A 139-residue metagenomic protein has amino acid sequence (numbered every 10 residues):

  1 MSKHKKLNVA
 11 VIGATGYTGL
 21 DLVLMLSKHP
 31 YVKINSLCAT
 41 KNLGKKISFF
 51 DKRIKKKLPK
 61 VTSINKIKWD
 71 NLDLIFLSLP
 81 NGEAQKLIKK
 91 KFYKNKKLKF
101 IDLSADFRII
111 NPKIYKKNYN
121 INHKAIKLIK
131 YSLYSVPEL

Functional and structural regions predicted by a protein language model:
M1-L139: N-terminal Rossmann-like NAD(P) cofactor-binding subdomain of oxidoreductases, focused on the glycine-rich
